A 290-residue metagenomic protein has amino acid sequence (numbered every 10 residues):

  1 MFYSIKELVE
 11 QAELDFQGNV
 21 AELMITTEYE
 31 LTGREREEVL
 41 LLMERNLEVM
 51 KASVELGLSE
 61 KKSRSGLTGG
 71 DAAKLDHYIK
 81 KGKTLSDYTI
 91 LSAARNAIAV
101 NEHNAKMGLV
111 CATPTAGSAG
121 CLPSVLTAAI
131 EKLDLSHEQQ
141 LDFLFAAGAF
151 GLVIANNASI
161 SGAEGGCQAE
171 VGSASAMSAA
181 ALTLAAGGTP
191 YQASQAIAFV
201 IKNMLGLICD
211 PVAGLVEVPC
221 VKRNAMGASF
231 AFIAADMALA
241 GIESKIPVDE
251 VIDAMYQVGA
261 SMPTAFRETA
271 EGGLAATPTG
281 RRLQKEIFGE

Functional and structural regions predicted by a protein language model:
M1-G108, K132, G241, V248-E290: Generic N-terminal targeting/processing segments that precede catalytic cores or assembly contacts
L85, A112-A119, E131, L135-S136 (+1 more regions): Glycine- and small hydrophobic-enriched segments that form the cores of compact globular domains
D87-N104, Q139-A158, K202-P211, A270 (+1 more regions): Acidic-glycine-rich active-site phosphate/pyrophosphate-binding loop
M107-V125, A169-A174: Conserved phosphate/anionic-ligand binding catalytic regions in large, soluble enzymes, centered on
S118-T127, S175-A180, A228-A234: Well-ordered alpha-helical segments within folded domains of soluble proteins
P123-D134, L182-G187: Alpha-helical support elements that line or immediately flank enzyme active sites and cofactor-binding pockets
L144, F150-A163, C167-M177: Glycine- and acidic-residue-rich phosphate-binding/metal-coordinating active-site segment common to enzymes that handle
L184-E290: Functionally critical mobile loop/hinge segments
